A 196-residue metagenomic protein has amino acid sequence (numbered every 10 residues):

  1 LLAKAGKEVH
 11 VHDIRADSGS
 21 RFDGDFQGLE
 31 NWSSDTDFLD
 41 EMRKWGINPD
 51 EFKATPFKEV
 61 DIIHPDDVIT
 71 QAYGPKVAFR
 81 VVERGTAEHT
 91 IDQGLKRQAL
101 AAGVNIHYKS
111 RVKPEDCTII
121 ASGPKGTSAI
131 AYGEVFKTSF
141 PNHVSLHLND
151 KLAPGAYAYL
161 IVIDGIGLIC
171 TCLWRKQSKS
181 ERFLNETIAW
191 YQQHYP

Functional and structural regions predicted by a protein language model:
L1-V11: N-terminal Rossmann-like FAD-binding beta1-loop-alpha1 element of flavoenzymes
A5, R15-D17, H89-Y195: Predominantly flavin-linked oxidoreductase catalytic cores and closely associated redox partners
A16-P65: N-terminal FAD cofactor-binding segment of flavoenzymes
R21-G24, P75, C172: Short acidic, glycine/proline-rich loop/turn micro-motifs
I63-V68, I163-I166: Short acidic-glycine loop/turn motifs at beta-strand connectors
V68-V77: Short amphipathic beta-strand/extended segments with alternating polar/hydrophobic composition
R80-E88: A short, charged, and often flexible helix/loop element on the N-terminal side of the glycosyltransferase catalytic
